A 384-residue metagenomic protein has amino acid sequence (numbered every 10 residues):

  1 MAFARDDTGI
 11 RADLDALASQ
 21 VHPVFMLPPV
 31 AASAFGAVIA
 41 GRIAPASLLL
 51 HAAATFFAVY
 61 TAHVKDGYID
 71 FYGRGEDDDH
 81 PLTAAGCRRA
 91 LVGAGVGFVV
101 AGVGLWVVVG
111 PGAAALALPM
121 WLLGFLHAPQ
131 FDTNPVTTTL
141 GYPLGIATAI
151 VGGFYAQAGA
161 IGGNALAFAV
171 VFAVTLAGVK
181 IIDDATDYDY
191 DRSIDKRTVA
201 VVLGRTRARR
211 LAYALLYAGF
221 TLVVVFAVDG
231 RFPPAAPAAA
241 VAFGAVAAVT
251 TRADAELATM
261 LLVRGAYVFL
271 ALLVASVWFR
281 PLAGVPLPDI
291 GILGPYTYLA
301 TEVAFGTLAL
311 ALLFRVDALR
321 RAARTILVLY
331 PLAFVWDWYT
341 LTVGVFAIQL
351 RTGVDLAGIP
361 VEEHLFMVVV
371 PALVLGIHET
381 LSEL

Functional and structural regions predicted by a protein language model:
I10, H80-A160, A247-L261: Intramembrane alpha-helical segments
A16-A40, L140-A149, P295-G306: The first (N-terminal) embedded transmembrane alpha-helix
P28-G36, L140-Q157, V201-R205, L261-F279 (+1 more regions): Small-residue-rich segments of transmembrane alpha-helices in multi-pass membrane proteins, especially helix faces
A34-A53, V99-A115, A149-V170, L222-P233 (+1 more regions): Helix-coil boundary and interhelical linker segments in multi-pass alpha-helical membrane proteins
A54-P81, T175-V199, R207, V335-L341: Acidic (Asp/Glu-rich) catalytic motifs at the cytosolic membrane interface
F71-P111, K196-D229, E362-H364, V370: Multi-pass membrane catalytic core of lipid/isoprenoid biosynthesis enzymes
P81-A84, G230-V285: Extended hydrophobic alpha-helices typical of membrane-associated regions
V285-L384: Aromatic-rich, lipid-facing transmembrane alpha helices and their immediate juxtamembrane interface loops in integral
